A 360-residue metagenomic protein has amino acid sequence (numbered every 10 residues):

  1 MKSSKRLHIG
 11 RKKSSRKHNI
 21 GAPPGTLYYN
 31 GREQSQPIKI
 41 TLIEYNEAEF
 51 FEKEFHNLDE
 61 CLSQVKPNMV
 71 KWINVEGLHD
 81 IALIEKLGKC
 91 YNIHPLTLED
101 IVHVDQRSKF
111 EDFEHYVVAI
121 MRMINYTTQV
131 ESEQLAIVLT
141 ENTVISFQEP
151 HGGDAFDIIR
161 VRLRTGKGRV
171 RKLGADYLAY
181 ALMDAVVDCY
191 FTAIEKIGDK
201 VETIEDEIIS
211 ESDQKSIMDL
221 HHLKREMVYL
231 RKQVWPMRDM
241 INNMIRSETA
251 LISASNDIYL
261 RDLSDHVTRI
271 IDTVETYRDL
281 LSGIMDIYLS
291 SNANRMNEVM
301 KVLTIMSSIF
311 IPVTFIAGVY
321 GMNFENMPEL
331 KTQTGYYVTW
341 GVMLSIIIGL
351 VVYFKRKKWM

Functional and structural regions predicted by a protein language model:
M1-R6, D265-M360: Hydrophobic alpha-helical transmembrane segments and their immediately adjacent juxtamembrane loops
M1-S253, Y259-D262, H266-T273, W359-M360: Peripheral, non-transmembrane regulatory/ligand-interaction domains of membrane transport proteins
